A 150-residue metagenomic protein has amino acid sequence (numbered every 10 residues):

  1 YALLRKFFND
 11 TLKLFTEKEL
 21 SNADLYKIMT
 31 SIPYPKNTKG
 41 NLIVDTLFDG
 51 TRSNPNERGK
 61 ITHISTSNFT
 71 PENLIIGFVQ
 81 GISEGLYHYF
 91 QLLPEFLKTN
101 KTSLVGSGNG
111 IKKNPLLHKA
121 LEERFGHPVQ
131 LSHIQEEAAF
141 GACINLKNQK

Functional and structural regions predicted by a protein language model:
Y1-V105, G110-K150: Active-site core segments that coordinate phosphate-bearing ligands/cofactors across diverse enzyme families
